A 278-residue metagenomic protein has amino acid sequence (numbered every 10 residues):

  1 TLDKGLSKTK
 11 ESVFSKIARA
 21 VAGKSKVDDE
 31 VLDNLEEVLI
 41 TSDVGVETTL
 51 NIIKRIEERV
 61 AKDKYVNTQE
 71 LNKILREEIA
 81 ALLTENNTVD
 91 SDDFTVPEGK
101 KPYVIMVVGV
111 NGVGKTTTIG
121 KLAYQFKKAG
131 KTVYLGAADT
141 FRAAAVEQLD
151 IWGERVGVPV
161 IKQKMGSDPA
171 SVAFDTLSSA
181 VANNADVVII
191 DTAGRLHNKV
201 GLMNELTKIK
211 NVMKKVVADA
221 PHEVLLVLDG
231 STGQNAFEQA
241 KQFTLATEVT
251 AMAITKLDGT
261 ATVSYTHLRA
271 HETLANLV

Functional and structural regions predicted by a protein language model:
D3-T140, A145-G166, A173-I190: Primarily NTPase-proximal linker/entry elements flanking Walker-type ATP/GTP-binding cores
D29, F94-G99, F141-R142, S178 (+5 more regions): Replace "in large, NTP-powered and nucleic-acid-processing enzymes" with "in large, NTP-powered factors and other
T140-A143, G166-D168, G194-H197, G230-Q234 (+1 more regions): Conserved nucleotide-binding/hydrolysis micro-motifs of P-loop NTPases
A173-K215: Phosphate-binding/switch loop-helix module in NTP-utilizing enzymes
T207-D229: Inter-motif core of Ras-like GTPase G domains
N211, A236-A253: Active-site/ligand-binding-proximal alpha/beta "capping" segment
P221-V227, T247-L257: Conserved beta-strand/loop subsegment of P-loop NTPase cores
T266-T273: Conserved small/polar residues in nucleotide/adenosyl-binding loops
